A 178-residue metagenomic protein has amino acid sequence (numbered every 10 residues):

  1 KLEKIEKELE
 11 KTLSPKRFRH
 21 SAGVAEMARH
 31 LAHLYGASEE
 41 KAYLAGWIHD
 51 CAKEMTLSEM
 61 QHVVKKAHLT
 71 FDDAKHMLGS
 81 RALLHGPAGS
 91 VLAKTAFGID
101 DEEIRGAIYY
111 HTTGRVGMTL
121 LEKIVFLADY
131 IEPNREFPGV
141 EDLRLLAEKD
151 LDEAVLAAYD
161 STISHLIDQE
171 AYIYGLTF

Functional and structural regions predicted by a protein language model:
K1-S14: Generic N-terminal amphipathic, Lys/Arg-enriched alpha-helix
L9-K11, L31-A157: Divalent metal-dependent catalytic cores for phosphoryl transfer on phosphate-bearing substrates
H20-S21: N-terminal glycine-rich anion-binding loops that anchor highly charged ligand groups
S164-F178: Charged phosphate-binding loop/patch that engages nucleotide di/tri-phosphates or the phosphate backbone of nucleic
